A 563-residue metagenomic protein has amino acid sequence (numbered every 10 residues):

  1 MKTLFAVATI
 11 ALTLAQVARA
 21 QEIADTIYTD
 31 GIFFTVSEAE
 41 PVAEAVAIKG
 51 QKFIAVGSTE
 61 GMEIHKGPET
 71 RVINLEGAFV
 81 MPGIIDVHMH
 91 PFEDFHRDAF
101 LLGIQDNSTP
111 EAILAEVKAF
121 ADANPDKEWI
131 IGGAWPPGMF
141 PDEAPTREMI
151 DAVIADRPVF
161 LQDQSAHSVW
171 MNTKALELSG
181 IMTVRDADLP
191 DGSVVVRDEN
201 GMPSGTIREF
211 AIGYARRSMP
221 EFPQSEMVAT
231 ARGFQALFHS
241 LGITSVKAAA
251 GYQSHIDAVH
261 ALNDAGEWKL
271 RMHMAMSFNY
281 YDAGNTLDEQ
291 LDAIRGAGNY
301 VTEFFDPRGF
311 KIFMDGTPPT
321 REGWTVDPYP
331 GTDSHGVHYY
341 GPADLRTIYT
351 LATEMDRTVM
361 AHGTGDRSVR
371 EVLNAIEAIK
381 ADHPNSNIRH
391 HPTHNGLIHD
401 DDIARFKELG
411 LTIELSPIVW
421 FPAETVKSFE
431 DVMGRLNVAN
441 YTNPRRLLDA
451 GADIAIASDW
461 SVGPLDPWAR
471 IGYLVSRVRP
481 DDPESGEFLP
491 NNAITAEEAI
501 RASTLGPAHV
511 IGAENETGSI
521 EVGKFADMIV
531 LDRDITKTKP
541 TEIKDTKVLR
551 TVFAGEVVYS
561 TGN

Functional and structural regions predicted by a protein language model:
M1-F5: Bacterial N-terminal signal peptides that target proteins for export
A6-A15: Bacterial N-terminal signal peptides
Q16-A20: Sec/Tat signal peptide C-region and signal peptidase I cleavage site
E22-T29, F34, E38-E289, N299 (+7 more regions): Divalent metal-binding segments
A55-V56, G132, M528-L531, S560: A generic structural signal for residues embedded in beta-strands
G83, D282-N285, A423-K427, T561-N563: Short, charged, surface-exposed secondary-structure boundary motifs
T350-A361, R367-H390, H394-N395, D401-A404 (+3 more regions): His/Asp/Glu-enriched, well-ordered alpha-helical/loop segment that forms or immediately abuts the divalent-metal
